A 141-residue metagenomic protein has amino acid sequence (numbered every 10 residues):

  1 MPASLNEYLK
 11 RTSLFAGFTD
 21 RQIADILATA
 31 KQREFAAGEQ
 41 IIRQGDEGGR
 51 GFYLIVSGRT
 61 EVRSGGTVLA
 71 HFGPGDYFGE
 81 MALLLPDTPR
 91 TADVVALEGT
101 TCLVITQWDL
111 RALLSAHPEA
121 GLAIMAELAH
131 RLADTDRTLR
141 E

Functional and structural regions predicted by a protein language model:
N6, K10-R63, A82: Regulatory nucleotide-sensing modules
E34-F35, V62, G121-L122, L132-A133: A short hydrophobic/aromatic micro-motif that marks alpha-helical segments and, especially, helix-coil
V68-M125, A133: Cyclic-nucleotide recognition modules
L139-E141: Signal-transducing coiled-coil/dimerization helices and immediately adjacent hinge/linker segments that couple sensory
